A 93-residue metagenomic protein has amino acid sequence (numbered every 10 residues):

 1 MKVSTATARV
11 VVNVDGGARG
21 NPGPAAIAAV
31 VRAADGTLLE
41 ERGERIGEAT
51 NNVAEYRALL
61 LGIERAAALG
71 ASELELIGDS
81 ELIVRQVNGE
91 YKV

Functional and structural regions predicted by a protein language model:
M1-A18: Entry/capping segment at the start of metal-dependent catalytic domains with acidic active-site entry clusters
T7, G20, P24-A26, G43: Extended beta-strand/beta-hairpin segments
T7-R9, P24, V53, L69-A71: Short connector loops at helix/strand junctions that flank enzyme active sites, especially segments positioning acidic
N13-P22, L60-V93: RNase H catalytic domain
I27-V31: Short beta-strand scaffold segments in enzyme catalytic cores
R32-L38, D79-I83: Short connector loops/turns at beta-strand edges and beta->alpha or beta->beta junctions
A34-A54: A short, polar/acidic, helix/strand-boundary loop motif
V53, R57-L61: Short amphipathic alpha-helical face segments that pack within enzyme cores and frequently flank/anchor catalytic
